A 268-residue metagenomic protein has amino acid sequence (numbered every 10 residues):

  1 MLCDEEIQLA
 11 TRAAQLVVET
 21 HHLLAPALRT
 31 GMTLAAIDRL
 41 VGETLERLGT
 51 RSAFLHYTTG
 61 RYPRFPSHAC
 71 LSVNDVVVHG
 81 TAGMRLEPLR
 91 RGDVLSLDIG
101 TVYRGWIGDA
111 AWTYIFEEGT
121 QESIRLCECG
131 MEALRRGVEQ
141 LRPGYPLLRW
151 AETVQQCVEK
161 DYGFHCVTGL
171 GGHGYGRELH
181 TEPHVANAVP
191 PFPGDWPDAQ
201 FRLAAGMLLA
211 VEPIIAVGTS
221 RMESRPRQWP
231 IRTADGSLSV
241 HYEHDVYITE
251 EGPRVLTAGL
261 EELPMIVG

Functional and structural regions predicted by a protein language model:
M1-G268: Active-site neighborhoods and metal-handling regions in enzymes and metal-associated proteins
